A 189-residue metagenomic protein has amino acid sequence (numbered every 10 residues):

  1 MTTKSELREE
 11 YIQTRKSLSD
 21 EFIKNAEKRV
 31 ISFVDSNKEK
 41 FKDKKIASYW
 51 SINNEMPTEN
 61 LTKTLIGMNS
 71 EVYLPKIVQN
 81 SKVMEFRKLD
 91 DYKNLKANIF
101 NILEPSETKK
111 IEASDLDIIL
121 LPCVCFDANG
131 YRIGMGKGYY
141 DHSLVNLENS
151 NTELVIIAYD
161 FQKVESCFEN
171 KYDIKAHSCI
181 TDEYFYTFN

Functional and structural regions predicted by a protein language model:
M1-D115: N-terminal active-site beta-alpha-beta segment that forms phosphate/nucleotide-binding and substrate-recognition loops
T2, Q13-S17, K109, S114-I119 (+2 more regions): Surface-exposed, charge/polar-rich loops and edge strands
N53, Q79, C125-F126, Q162: Short, solvent-exposed loop/turn segments at secondary-structure junctions
E55-T58, Y140-D141, V164: Short, well-ordered alpha-helical microsegments
S81-F86, Y131-I133, L154: Short, well-ordered strand-loop elements centered on a beta-strand within folded domains, enriched for acidic residues
G136: Short polar/charged helix/loop
